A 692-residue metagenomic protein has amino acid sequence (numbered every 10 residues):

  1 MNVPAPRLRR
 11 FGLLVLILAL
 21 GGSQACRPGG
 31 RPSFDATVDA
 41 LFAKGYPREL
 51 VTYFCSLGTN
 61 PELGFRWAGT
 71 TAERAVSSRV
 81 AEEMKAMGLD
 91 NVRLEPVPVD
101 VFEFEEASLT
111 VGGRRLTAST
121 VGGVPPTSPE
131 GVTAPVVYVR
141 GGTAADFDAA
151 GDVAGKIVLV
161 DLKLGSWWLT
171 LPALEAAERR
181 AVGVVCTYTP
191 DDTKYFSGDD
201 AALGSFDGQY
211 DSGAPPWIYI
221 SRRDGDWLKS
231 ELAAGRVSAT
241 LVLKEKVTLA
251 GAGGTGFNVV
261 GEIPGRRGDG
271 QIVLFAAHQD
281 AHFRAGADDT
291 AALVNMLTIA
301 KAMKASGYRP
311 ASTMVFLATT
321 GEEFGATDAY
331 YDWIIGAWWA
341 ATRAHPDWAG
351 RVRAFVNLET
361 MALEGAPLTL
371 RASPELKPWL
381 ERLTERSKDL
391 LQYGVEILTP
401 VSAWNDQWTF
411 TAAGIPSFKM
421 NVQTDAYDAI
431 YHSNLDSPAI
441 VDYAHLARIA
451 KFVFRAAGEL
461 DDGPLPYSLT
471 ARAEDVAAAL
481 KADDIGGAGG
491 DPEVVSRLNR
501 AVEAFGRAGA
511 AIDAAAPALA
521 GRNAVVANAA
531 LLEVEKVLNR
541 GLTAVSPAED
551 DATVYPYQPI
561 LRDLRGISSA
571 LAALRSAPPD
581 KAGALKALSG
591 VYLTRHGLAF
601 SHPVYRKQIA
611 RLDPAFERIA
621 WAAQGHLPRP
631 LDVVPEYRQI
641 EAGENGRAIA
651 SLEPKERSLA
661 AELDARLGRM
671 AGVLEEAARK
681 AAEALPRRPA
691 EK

Functional and structural regions predicted by a protein language model:
P32-S33, R115-A150, S205-A287, L297-Y308 (+1 more regions): Soluble metallo-hydrolase cores and metallopeptidase-like ectodomains found primarily in the secretory/periplasmic
E49-T52, S56-I157, L164: Noncatalytic luminal/extracellular "stalk/propeptide" segments of secretory-pathway proteins
A68-T70, A118-P216, L391-E396: Extracellular/luminal Protease-associated
W168-L169, E175, N258, A281-W379: Acidic/histidine-rich catalytic neighborhood of metal-dependent amide-processing enzymes
G254, M361-V476, R540: Active-site-adjacent substrate-binding region of metalloamidase/peptidase-like peptide-processing proteins
S312, Y427-A478, S601, Q608 (+1 more regions): His/Asp/Glu-rich mid-to-C-terminal helical/loop segments that flank catalytic regions of hydrolases
D442-A527: Charged, amphipathic alpha-helical linkers/stalks
T543-K692: C-terminal amphipathic alpha-helical interaction region
